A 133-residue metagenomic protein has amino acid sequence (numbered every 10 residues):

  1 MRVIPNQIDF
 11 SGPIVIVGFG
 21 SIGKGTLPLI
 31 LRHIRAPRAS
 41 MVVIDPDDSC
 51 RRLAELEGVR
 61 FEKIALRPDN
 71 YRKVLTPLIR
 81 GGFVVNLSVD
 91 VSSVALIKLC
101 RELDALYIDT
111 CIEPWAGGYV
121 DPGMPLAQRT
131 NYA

Functional and structural regions predicted by a protein language model:
M1-G12, K73: A short, basic/flexible loop-to-alpha-helix module at the beginning of a structural domain
G12-I14, M41: Conserved hydrophobic helix-helix packing surfaces used for dimerization/oligomerization
I14-P28: Glycine-rich adenosine-cofactor-binding loop
I22, S49, E113: Conserved Rossmann-like nucleotide-cofactor binding loop
R35-E55: NAD(P)-binding Rossmann-fold cofactor-contacting core
K63-R80: Conserved Rossmann-fold cofactor-binding substructure of NAD(P)-dependent oxidoreductases
G81-N86, Y107-D109: N-terminal Rossmann-like NAD(P) cofactor-binding module of classical short-chain dehydrogenase/reductase
V91-L106, T110-A133: Rossmann-fold NAD(P)-binding glycine/threonine-rich loop
